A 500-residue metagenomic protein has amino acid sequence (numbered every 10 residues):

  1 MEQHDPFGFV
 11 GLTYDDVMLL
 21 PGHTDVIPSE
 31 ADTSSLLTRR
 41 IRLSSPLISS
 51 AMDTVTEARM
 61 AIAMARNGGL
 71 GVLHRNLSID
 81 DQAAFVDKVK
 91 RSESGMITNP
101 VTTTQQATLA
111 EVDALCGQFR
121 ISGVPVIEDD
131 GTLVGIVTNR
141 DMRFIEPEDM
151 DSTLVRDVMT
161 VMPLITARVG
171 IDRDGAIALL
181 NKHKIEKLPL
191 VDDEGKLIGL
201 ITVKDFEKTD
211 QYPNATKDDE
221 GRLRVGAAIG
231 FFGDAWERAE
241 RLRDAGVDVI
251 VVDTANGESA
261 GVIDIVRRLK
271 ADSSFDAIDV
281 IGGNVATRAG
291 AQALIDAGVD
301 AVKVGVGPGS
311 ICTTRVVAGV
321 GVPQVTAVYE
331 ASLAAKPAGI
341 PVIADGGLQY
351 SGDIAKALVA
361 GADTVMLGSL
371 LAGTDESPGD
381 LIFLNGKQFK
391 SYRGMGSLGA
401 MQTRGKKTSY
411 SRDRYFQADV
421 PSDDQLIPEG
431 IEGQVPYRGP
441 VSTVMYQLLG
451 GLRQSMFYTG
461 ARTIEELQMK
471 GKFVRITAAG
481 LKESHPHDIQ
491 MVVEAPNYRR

Functional and structural regions predicted by a protein language model:
H4-F9, Y212, G309-A344, L348-R500: Conserved active-site-proximal phosphate/metal-binding subdomains
S29, S78-D87, I145-P147, S152 (+6 more regions): Active-site-adjacent beta->alpha loops and helix N-cap segments on the catalytic face of soluble alpha/beta enzymes
S29-L43, S50-M52, D81-I121, V126-E128 (+5 more regions): Bateman/CBS regulatory modules and CBS-like beta-alpha motifs in cytosolic regions of diverse proteins
R42-S49, G95-P100, M162-L164, D218-A228 (+3 more regions): Short beta-strand/loop segments at the ligand-binding rim of alpha/beta enzyme cores
R59-I62, E237-A245, A286-V304, A344 (+1 more regions): Catalytic cores of alpha/beta
A65-L70, D244-I250, S274-A277, D296-A301 (+3 more regions): Glycine-enriched alpha-helix->loop->beta-strand junction motifs that scaffold or abut catalytic
V72-N76, T102-T103, G123-P125, I145 (+7 more regions): Catalytic beta/alpha-barrel core
V134-R140, I198-T202: Short hydrophobic beta-strand motif reused across regulatory alpha/beta modules
